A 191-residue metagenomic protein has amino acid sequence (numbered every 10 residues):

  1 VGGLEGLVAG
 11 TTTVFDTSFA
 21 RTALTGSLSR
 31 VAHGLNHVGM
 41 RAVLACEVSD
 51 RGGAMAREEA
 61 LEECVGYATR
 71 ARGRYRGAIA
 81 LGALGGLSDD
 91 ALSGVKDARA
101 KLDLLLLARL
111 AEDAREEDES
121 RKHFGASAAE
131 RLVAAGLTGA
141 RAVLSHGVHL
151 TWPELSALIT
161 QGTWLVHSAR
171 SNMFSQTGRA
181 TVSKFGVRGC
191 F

Functional and structural regions predicted by a protein language model:
V1-E5, Y67, E154: Short, charged beta->alpha transition segments
V1-S27, A83-A91: Divalent metal-binding segments
L4, H33, S93, E130 (+2 more regions): Alpha-helical segments flanking ligand/cofactor-binding loops in enzyme cores
T11-T12, D103, T163, C190: A structural motif
T17-S18, C46, S168-A169: Short beta->alpha connector loops at strand-helix junctions that form conserved, small/polar/Pro-enriched
T25-V148: Metal-coordinating catalytic core of metallo-dependent amide/deamination hydrolases
L137-F191: Active-site-adjacent C-terminal substructures of enzyme catalytic domains
